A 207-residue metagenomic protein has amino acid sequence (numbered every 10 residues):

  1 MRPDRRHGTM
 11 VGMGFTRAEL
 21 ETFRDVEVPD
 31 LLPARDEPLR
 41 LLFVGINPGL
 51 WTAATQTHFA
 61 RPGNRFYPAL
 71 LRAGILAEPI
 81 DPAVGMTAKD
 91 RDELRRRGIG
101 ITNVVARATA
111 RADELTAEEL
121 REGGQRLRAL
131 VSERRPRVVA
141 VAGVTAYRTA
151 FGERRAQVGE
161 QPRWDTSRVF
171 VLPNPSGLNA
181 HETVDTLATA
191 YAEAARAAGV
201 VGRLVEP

Functional and structural regions predicted by a protein language model:
M1-R72, R155-D165, Y191-P207: Active-site and ligand/interface coordination hotspots across diverse enzymes and nucleic-acid-associated assemblies
E21-V26, P79-K89, E118-L127, E153-V158: Short acidic (Asp/Glu) patches
E27-R35, V84-R95, L130: Short amphipathic alpha-helices and their capping/turn segments at secondary-structure boundaries
L42-V44, A142, L172: Short hydrophobic segments within beta-strands
L50-A53, A110-R111, Y147-A150, L178-H181: Short catalytic/ligand-binding loop motif for oxyanion handling, primarily in non-cytosolic enzymes, centered on
T52-E118: Short, surface-exposed acidic-centric catalytic microdomains
R96-E153: Internal catalytic-core helix/loop-beta-alpha segment that presents or stabilizes conserved functional determinants
P162-T183: Short, flexible loop segments at boundaries between secondary-structure elements
